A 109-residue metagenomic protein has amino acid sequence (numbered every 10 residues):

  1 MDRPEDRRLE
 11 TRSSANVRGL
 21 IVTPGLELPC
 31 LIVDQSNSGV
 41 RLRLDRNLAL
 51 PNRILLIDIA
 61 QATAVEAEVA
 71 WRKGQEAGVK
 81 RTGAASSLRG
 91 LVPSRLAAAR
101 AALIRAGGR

Functional and structural regions predicted by a protein language model:
M1-R109: Structured alpha-helical
